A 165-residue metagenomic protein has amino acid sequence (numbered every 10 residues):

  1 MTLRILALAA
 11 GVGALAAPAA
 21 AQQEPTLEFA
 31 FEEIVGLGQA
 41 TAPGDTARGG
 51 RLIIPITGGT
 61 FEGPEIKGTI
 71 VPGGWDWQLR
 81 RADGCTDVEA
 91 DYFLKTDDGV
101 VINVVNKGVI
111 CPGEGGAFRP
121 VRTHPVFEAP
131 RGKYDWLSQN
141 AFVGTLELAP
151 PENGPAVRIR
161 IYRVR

Functional and structural regions predicted by a protein language model:
I5-A16: Bacterial N-terminal signal peptides
A21-R165: Beta-strand-enriched cores of mature, soluble protein domains
